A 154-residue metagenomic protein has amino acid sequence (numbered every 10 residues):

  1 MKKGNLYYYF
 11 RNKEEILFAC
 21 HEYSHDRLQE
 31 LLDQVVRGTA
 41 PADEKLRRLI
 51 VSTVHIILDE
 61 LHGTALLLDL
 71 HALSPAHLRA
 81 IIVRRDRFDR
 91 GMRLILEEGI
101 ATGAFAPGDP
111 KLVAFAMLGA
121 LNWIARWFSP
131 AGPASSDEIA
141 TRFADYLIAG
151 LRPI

Functional and structural regions predicted by a protein language model:
M1-E15: Helix-turn-helix
Y8, Q29, D33, V54-L58 (+4 more regions): Short amphipathic alpha-helical interface segments enriched in basic and hydrophobic/aromatic residues, used as
F10, L68-L73: Short helix-capping/turn signature of helix-turn-helix
R11, E15-R37, E44, R48-H55 (+4 more regions): Alpha-helical structural segments
Y23-D33, D59, A65, A76-T102 (+1 more regions): Amphipathic alpha-helical packing segments from all-alpha helical-bundle domains
E44-L68, R93, A114, L118 (+1 more regions): Helical hydrophobic small-molecule/effector-binding pocket
T64-D69, L78-I82, I100-Y146, I154: Hydrophobic/aromatic-rich alpha-helical bundle segments in the mid-to-C-terminal region
